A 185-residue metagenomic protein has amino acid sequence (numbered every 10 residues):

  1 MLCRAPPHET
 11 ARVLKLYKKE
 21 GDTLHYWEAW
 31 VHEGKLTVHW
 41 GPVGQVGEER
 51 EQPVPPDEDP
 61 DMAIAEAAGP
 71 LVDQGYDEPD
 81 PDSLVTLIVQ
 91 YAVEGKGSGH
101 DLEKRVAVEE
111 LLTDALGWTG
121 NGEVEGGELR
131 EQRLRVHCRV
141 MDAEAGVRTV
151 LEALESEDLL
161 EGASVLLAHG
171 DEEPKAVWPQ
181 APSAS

Functional and structural regions predicted by a protein language model:
R4, T10-H32, D73, G95-T113: Short N-terminal "domain-start" leader segments that mark the transition from disordered tails or signal peptides into
H25-E51, L84, E110-L129: Short aromatic-glycine-(Arg/Gly/Cys) micro-motifs in beta-strand/loop hairpins
Q45-D59, L134-R139: A short, exposed loop/beta-hairpin motif centered on an aromatic-Gly-Thr core
P55-D73, V147-E155: A short, charged, amphipathic alpha-helix used as a generic interaction element across diverse proteins
Y76-E78, S156-E173: Conserved short beta-strand edge segments in small beta-sheet-based binding/regulatory domains
S83-H100: Short glycine-/aliphatic-rich beta-strand segments at the starts of folded cytosolic domains
Y91-V93, C138-D142: Short beta-strand-to-loop capping motifs
E172-S185: Short, low-order "capping/linker" segments at domain edges
